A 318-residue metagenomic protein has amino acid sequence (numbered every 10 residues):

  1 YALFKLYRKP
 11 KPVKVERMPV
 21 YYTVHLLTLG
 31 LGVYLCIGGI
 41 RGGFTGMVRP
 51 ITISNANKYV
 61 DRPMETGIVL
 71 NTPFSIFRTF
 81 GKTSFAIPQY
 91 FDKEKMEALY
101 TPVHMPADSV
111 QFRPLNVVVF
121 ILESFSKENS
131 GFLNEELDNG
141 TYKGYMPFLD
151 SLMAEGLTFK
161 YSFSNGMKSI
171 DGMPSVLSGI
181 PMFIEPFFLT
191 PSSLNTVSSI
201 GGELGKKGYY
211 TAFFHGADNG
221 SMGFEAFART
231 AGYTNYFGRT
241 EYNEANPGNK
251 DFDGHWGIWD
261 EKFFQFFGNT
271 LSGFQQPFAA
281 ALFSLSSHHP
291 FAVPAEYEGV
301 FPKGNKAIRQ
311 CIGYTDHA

Functional and structural regions predicted by a protein language model:
Y1-L70: Transmembrane and membrane-interface helices of multi-pass, inner-membrane envelope-modifying transferases
T45-A318: Soluble catalytic regions of membrane-associated enzymes that act on cell-envelope and secretory-pathway components
